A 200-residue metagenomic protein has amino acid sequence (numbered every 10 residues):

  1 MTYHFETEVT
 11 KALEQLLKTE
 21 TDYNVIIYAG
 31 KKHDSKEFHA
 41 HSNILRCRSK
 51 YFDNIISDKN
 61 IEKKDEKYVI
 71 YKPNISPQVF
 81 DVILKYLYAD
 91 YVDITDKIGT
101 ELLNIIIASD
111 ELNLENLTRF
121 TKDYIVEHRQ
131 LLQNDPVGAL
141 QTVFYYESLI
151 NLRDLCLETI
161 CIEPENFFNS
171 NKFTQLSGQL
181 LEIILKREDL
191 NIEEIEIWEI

Functional and structural regions predicted by a protein language model:
M1-R46, N74-Q78, V82-T100, R187: N-terminal BTB/POZ boundary and linker segment
H4, E8, A12, Y51 (+5 more regions): Exposed alpha-helical structural elements
L17, I55-I56, E62, L87 (+2 more regions): Hydrophobic residues in alpha-helical segments
A29, H33-E37, K59-P73, I106: Short, conserved non-catalytic motifs in the polymerase core
R46-N54, D81, R119, E199: Alpha-helical elements of the RecA-like P-loop NTPase motor core of helicases
K50-K67, D90-Y91: Cytochrome P450 catalytic domain signature, combining two hallmark sequence patches
I61-D81, D135-L152: Charge-dense polyanion-binding interfaces
Y86-W198: Post-BTB helical module
